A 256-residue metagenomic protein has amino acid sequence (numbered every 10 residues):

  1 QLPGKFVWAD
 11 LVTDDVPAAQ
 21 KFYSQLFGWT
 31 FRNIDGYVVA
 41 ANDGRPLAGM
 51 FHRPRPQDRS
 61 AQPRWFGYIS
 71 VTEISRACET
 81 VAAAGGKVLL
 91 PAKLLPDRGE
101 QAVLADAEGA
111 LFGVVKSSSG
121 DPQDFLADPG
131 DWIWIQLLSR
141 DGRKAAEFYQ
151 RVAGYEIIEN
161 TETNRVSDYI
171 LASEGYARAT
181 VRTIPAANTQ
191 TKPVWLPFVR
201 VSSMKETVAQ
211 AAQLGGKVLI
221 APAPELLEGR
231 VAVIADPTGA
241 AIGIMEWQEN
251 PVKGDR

Functional and structural regions predicted by a protein language model:
Q1, A82-I133, I158-Y176, R182-A187 (+2 more regions): Vicinal oxygen chelate
P3-P46, A83, L89-G99, V103 (+3 more regions): Core segments of cupin and vicinal oxygen chelate
K5-D14, V38-A40, P56-T80, E100-L104 (+3 more regions): Vicinal oxygen chelate
V16-A18, L47, Q57, I74-R76 (+7 more regions): Generic "edge-of-domain/loop-turn" microfeature
A19-K21, M50, S60, A77-E79 (+5 more regions): Short acidic, gly/pro-rich beta-turn/loop elements at beta-sheet edges and active-site/ligand-binding grooves
D43, A48-D58, G67, L90 (+2 more regions): DNA polymerase sliding clamps and clamp-related checkpoint/processivity subunits
A48-F51, A179-T183: Short amphipathic beta-strand/extended segments with alternating polar/hydrophobic composition
